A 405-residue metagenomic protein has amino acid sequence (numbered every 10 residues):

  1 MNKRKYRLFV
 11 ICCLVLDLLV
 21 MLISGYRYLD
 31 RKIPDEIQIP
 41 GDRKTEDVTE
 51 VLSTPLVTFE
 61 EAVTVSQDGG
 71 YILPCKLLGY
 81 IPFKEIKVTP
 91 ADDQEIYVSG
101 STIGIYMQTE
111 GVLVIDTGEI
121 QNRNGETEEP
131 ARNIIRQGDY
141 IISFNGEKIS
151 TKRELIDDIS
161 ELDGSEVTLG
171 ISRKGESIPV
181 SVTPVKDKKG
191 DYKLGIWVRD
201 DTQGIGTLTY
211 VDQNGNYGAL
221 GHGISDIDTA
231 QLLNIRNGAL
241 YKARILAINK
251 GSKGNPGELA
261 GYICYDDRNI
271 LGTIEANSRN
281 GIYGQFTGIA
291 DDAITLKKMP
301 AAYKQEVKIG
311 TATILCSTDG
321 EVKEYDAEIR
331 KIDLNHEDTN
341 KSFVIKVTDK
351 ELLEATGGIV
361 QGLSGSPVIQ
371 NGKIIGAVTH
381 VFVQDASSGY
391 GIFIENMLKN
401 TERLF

Functional and structural regions predicted by a protein language model:
N2-K3, L29, E36, T54-V98 (+1 more regions): Interdomain regulatory linker/hinge segments that flank or connect interaction modules in polarity/junction/synaptic
R7-G25: Hydrophobic membrane-insertion alpha-helices, especially the h-region of bacterial N-terminal signal peptides
S66, S143-E176, D385-S387, I392-N396: PDZ domains, with a preference for the canonical peptide-binding region formed by the helix
L77, I86-D93, I156-I196: PDZ-domain C-terminal substructure recognizer with occasional recognition of PDZ-binding tails
T89, D93-E128, R132, S177-V185: Signal peptide-directed extracytoplasmic domains
E126-Y140, E161, G358-G362: A short glycine-leucine-enriched loop at secondary-structure breakpoints that most characteristically corresponds
P130-R153, V368-N371, I375-H380: Conserved PDZ fold ligand-binding element
V185-G357, Q361, Q370-N371, T379 (+1 more regions): Serine endopeptidase catalytic core focused on the charge-relay Asp
